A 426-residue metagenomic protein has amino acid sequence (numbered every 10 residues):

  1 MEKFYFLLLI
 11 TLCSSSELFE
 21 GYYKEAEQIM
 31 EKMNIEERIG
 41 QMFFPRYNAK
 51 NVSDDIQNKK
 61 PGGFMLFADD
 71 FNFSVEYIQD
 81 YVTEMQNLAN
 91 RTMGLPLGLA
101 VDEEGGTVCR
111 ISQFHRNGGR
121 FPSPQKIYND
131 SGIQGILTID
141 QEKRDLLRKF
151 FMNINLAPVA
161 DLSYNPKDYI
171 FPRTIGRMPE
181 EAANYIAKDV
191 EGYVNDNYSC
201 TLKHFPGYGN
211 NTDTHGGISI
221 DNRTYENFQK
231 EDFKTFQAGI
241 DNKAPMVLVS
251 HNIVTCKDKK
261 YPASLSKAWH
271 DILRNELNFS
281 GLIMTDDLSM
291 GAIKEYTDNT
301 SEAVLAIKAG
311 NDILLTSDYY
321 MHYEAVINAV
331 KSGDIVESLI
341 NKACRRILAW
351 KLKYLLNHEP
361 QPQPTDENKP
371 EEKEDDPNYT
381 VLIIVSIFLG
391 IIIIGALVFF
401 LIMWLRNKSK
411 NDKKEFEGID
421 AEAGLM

Functional and structural regions predicted by a protein language model:
E2-S15: Cleavable N-terminal signal peptides of Sec/SRP-targeted secreted and luminal proteins
S15-Q57, E276, Y296-I393, F400-M403 (+1 more regions): Preference for extracellular/luminal or secreted protein segments
Q41, G62, M93-L97, M152-N153 (+3 more regions): Short, well-ordered coil/turn segments that N-cap beta-strands
N51-D55, N155, E231-I240, W269-E276: Structured alpha-helical segments in the cores of large, soluble enzyme domains
D54-A182, H204, G209-R223, S250-L265 (+1 more regions): Enzymes and membrane/adaptor proteins characterized by extended Gly/Ser/Thr/Asp/Glu-rich, aromatic-dotted
Y185, D189-L202, N227, E231-A244: Phosphate/pyrophosphate-binding betaalpha-module
N407-E417: Short, Lys/Arg-enriched, Gly/Pro-containing loop segments at transmembrane-helix junctions of multi-pass membrane
